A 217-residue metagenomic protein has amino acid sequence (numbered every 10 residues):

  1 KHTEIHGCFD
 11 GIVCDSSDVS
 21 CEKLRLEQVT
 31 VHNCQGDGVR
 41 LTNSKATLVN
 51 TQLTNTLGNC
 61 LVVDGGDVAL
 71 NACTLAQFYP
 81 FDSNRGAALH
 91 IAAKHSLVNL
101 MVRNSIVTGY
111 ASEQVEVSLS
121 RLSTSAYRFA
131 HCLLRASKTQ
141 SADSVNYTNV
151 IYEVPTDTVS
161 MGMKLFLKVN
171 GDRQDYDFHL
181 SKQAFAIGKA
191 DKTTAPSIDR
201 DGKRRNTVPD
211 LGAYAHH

Functional and structural regions predicted by a protein language model:
K1-T54: Right-handed parallel beta-helix
F9, V13, Q35, R40 (+4 more regions): Active-site-proximal flexible loops/turns
D10, D37, N59, R85-A87 (+3 more regions): Extracytoplasmic/periplasmic beta-strand context in beta-sandwich domains, especially the cupredoxin/COX2 CuA-binding
G11, G38, V150, T158 (+3 more regions): Glycine-centered structural positions embedded in regular secondary structure
E22-L24, L100, P209: Repetitive beta-architecture junctions, highlighting loop-to-beta-strand starts across blade-like repeats
T47-D177: Predominantly extracellular beta-rich ligand-binding scaffolds that present long acidic/polar faces for carbohydrate
R173-H217: Surface beta-loop-beta hairpin patches that serve as ligand-binding interfaces in beta-rich domains
